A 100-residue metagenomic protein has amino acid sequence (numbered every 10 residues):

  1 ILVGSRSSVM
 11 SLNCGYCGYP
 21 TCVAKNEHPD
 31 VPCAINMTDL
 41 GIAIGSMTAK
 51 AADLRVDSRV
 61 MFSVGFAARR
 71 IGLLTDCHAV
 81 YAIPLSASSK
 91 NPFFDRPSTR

Functional and structural regions predicted by a protein language model:
I1-R100: Acidic, surface-exposed loops and disordered segments
